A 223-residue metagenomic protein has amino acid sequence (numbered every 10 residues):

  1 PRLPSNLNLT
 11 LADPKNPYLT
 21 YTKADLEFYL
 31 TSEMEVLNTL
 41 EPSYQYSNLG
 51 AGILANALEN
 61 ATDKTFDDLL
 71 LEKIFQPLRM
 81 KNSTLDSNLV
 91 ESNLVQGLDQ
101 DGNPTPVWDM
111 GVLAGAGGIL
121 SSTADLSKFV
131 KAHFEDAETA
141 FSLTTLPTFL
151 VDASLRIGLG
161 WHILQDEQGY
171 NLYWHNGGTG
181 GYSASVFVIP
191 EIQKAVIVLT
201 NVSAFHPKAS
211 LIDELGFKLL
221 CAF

Functional and structural regions predicted by a protein language model:
P1-S47, K64, V95-N103, V107-W108 (+1 more regions): Active-site-proximal loop and beta-strand segments within enzyme catalytic domains
N8, A12-K15, P42, E59-K64 (+3 more regions): Catalytic loop of the DD-peptidase/beta-lactamase superfamily, centered on the K-T-G motif and neighboring
E27-E35, A55, E59, K131 (+1 more regions): Amphipathic, well-packed alpha-helical segments that form the structural scaffold of globular domains
S47-G50, N82-L85, V90-S92: Mid-domain, small-residue-enriched loop/turn segments at the edges of structured enzyme/sensor domains
G50-A55, S127: Well-ordered alpha-helical segments within folded domains of soluble proteins
I53-L54, K81, G97-L98, L150-A153: Short amphipathic alpha-helical patches
Q76-N82: Long, well-ordered core segments of solenoidal/helical folds
P77, E91-V95: Short secondary-structure boundary/hinge segments and terminal tails
